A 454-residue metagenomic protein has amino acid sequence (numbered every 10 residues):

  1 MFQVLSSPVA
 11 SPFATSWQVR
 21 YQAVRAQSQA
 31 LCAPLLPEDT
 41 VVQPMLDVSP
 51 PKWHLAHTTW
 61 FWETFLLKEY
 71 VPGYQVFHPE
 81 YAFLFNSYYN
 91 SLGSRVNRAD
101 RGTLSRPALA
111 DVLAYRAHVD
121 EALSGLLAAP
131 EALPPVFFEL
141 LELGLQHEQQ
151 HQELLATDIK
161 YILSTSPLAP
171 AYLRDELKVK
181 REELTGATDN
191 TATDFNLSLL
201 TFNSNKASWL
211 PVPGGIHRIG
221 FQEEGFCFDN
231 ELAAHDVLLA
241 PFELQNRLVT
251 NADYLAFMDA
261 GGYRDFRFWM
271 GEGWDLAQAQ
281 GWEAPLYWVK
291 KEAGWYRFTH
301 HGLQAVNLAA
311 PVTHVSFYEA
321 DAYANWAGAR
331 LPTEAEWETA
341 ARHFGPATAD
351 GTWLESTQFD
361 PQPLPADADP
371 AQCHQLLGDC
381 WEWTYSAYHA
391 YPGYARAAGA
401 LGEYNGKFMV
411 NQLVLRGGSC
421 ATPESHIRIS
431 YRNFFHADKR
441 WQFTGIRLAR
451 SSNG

Functional and structural regions predicted by a protein language model:
M1-S7, D175-N190, D194-K206: Short, basic, low-complexity termini and linkers enriched in Ser/Thr/Gly/Pro that act as targeting/leader peptides
F2-Q27, L31-S49, W53-F61, F65-A122 (+12 more regions): Disulfide-stabilized, aromatic/cysteine-rich ligand-recognition loop
Y21, F137, K180-T185, T333: Generic alpha-helix initiation/capping and coil-helix boundary signal
N90-G102, D194, L199-N205, W209-V212: Charged/polar, low-hydrophobicity segments characteristic of intrinsically disordered regions and flexible loops
A128, E182, F221: Short regulatory "switch" loops immediately downstream of catalytic or recognition motifs within protein catalytic
G144, E148-Q150, L154, D158 (+5 more regions): Functional-site microenvironments in short loops/helix caps that host divalent-cation chemistry
L177, L184, P365, C373 (+1 more regions): Extended hydrophobic/Leu-rich segments
